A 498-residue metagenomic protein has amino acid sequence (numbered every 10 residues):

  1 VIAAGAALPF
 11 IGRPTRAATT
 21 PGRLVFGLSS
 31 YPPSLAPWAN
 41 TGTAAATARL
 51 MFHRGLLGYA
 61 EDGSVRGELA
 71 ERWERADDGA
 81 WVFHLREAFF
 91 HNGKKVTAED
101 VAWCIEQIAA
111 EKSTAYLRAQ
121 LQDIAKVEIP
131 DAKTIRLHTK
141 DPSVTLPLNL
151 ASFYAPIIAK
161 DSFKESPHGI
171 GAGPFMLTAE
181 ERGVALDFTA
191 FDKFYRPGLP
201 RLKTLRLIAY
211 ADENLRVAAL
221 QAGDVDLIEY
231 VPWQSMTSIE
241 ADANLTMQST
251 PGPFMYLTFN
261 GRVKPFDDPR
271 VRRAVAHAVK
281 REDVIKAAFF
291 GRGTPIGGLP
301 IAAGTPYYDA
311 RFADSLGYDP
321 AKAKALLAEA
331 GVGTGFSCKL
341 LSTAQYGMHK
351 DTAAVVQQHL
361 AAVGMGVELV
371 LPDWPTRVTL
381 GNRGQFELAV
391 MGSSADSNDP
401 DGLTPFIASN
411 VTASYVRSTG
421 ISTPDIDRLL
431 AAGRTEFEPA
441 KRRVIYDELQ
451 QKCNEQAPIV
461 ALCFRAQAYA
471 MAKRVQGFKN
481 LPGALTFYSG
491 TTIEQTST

Functional and structural regions predicted by a protein language model:
G27-D77, E106, H168-G171: N-terminal lobe/hinge region of extracytoplasmic solute-binding protein
S64, L148-R206, D212-N214, A321 (+1 more regions): Gly/Pro-rich hinge or "lid" segments in bacterial periplasmic/extracellular proteins
E74, L117-A159: Surface-exposed binding/hinge segments that line and control ligand-binding clefts or catalytic entry sites
A98-E106, A132-H138, G173-P174, R201-T204 (+5 more regions): Alpha-helical secondary-structure segments
K193-S238, Q358, G366-E368: Ligand-site clamp/hinge motif
P295-E329, Y346-H349: Structural transition elements
A362, E368-R377, T404-K473, S497-T498: Extracytoplasmic/peripheral linker and loop segments enriched in polar/acidic and small residues with frequent Thr/Pro
Y469-T498: Long beta-strand-rich cores associated with HINT superfamily self-processing modules
